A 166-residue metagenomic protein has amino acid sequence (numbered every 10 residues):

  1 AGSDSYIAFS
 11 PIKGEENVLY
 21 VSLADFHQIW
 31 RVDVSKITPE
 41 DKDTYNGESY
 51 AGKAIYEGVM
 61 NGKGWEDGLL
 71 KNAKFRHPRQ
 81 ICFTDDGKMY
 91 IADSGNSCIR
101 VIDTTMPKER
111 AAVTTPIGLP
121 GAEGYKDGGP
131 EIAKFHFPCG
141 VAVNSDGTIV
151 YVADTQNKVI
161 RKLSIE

Functional and structural regions predicted by a protein language model:
A1-S5, P39-R79, P107-C139, E166: Gly/Pro-rich loop segments of beta-rich domains
S5-A8, G14-Y20, V32-V34, D41-Y45 (+1 more regions): Sequence signature of WD/YWTD-type beta-propeller architectures
F9-E16, F83-D86, V143-G147: Residue-level detector of Asp-centered blade-edge/turn motifs that repeat once per structural unit in beta-propeller
L19-D25, I91-G95, V152-T155: Conserved beta-strand positions in repeat-built beta-propeller and related beta-rich domains
F26, K36, N96, M106 (+2 more regions): Short, glycine/acidic-enriched loop or turn micro-motifs at the edges of active sites
H27-R31, S97-V101, K158-K162: A short loop-to-beta-strand structural motif that recurs across blades of beta-propeller domains
F137-E166: Blade-level signature of beta-propeller repeat domains, shared across WD40, Kelch, NHL, RCC1 and BNR/Asp-box propellers
